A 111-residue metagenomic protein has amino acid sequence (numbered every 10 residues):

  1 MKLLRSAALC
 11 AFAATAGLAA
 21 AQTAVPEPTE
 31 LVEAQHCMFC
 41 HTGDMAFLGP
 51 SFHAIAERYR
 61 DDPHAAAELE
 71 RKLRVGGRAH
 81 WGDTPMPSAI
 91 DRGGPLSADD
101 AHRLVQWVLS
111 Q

Functional and structural regions predicted by a protein language model:
M1-A11: Bacterial N-terminal signal peptides that target proteins for export
G17-V32, R58-D62: Electrostatic cytochrome c docking/interface patches
T29, G49, A66-R74, A98 (+2 more regions): An amphipathic alpha-helix signature
E33, E57-R60, R74-R78, Q106-S110: Sec-exported extracytoplasmic/periplasmic mature domains
Q35-G43, L104: The canonical Cys-X-X-Cys-His
M38, L48-S51, I55-E57, E68-L69: Amphipathic, hydrophobic secondary-structure cores in small proteins
C40-A46, D91, L109: Detector for the c-type heme attachment site
P50-A56, V75-H102: Axial heme c-ligation environment in periplasmic c-type cytochrome domains
